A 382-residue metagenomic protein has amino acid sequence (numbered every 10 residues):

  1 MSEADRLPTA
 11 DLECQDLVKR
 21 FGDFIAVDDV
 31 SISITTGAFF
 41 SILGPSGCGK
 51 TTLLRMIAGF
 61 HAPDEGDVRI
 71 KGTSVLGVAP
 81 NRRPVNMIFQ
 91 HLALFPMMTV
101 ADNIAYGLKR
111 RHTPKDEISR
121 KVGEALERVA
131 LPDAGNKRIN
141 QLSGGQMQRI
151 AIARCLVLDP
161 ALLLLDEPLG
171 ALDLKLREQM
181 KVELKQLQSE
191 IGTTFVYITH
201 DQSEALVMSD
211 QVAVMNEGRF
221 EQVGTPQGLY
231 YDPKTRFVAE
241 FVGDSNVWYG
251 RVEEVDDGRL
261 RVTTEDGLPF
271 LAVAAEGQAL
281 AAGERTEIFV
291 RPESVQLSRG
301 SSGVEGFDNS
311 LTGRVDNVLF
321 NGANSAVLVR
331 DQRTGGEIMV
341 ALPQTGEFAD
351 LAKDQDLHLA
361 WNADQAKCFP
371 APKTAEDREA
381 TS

Functional and structural regions predicted by a protein language model:
L43-P45: The feature captures the beta-strand-to-loop junction immediately N-terminal to the Walker
A58: Helix-to-loop junction immediately C-terminal to a conserved catalytic motif
D64-D67, E217, Y249: Conserved coupling/switch loops of ABC nucleotide-binding domains, chiefly the family-specific signature
G66-S74: Conserved ABC transporter NBD signature motif
P80-N86, Q90, L94-E240: ABC ATPase nucleotide-binding domains
S245, V255-S382: Non-catalytic connector elements of ABC transporters
